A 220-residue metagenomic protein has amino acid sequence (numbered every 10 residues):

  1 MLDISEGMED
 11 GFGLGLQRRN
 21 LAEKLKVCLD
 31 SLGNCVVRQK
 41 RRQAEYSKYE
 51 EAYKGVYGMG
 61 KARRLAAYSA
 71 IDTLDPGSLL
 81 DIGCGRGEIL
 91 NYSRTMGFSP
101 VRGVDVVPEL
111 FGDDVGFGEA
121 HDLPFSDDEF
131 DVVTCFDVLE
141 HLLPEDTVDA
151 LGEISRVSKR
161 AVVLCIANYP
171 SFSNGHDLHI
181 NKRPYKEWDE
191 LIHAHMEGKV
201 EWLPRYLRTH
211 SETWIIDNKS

Functional and structural regions predicted by a protein language model:
L2-S126, T134, V148-L151, N168 (+3 more regions): Conserved N-terminal segment of class I S-adenosyl-L-methionine
G77, D131, R160: Conserved acidic residues
F98-S99, S158-R160: A short helix->loop->beta-strand "cap" motif at the edges of active sites that frequently abuts
V132-V138: A short beta-strand submotif of the Rossmann-like class I SAM-dependent methyltransferase core that lines
F136, E145, C165: Conserved residues at the C-terminal ends of beta-strands
H141-L142: A short His-aromatic
E153-V157: Conserved helix-to-beta-strand junction in the class I
K159-N168: Conserved beta-strand signature within the Rossmann-like core of class I S-adenosyl-L-methionine
